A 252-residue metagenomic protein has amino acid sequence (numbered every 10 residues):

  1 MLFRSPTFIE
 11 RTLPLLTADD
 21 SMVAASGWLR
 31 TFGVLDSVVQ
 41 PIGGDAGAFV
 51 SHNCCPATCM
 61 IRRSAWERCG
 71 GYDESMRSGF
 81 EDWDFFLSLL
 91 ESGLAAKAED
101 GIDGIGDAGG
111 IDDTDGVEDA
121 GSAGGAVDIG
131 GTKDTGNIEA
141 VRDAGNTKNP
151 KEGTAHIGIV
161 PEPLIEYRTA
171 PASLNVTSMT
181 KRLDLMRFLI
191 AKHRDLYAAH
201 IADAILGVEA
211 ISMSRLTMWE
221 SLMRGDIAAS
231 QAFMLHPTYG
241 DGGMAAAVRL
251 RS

Functional and structural regions predicted by a protein language model:
M1-L2: Short, small-residue-biased leader/transition segments that mark boundaries at the very start of proteins
P6-V39: Conserved donor NDP-sugar-binding/catalytic core segment of glycosyltransferases
T31, S64-R68, E166, S173: Short, well-ordered alpha-helical scaffold segment located in the soluble/lumenal catalytic or ligand-binding core
G43-M60, S64, R77: A recurrent flexible, glycine/aromatic-enriched loop bordering the glycosyltransferase active site that acts as
A65-C69, M76-E99, K148-H156, V160-E162: A short, conserved alpha-helix in the catalytic core of glycosyltransferases
I102-P150: Long, intrinsically disordered low-complexity tandem-repeat segments
P163, Y167-A170, V176-D203: Catalytic core of nucleotide-sugar-dependent glycosyltransferases
D195-S252: Terminal low-complexity segments of carbohydrate-biosynthetic enzymes
